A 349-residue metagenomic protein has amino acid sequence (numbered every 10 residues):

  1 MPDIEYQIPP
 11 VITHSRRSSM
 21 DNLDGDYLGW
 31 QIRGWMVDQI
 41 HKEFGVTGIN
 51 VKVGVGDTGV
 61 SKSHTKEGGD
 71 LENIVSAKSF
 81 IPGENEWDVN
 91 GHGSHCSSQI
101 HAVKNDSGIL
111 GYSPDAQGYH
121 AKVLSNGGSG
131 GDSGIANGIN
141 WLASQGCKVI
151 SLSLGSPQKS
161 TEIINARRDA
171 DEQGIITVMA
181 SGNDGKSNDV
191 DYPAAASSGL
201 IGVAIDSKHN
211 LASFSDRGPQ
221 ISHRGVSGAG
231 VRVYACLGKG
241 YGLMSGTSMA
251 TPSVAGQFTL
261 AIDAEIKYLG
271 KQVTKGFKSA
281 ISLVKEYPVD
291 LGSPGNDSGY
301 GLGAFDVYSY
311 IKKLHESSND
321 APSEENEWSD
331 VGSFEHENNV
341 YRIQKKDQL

Functional and structural regions predicted by a protein language model:
M1-V51, T65-K66, N326-Q348: Protease zymogen maturation seam
Q39-S76, E84-D132, A195-S198, K208 (+3 more regions): Subtilisin-like serine protease catalytic core
H41, T47, V103, H120-S198 (+4 more regions): Substrate-binding/access-modulating region of protease and related hydrolase catalytic domains
K52-G56, G111, Q117-K122, K148-S153 (+4 more regions): Structural recognition of the beta-strand scaffold that forms the well-ordered cores of secreted hydrolase catalytic
D57, V190-I266: Extracellular S/T/G-rich loop segment that most often corresponds to the catalytic His/Ser-adjacent loop
V75-E84, A235-G240: Glycine/charged-rich beta-loop-alpha catalytic/anionic-binding loops adjacent to active sites
S97-Q99, Y119, V123-L124, G230-A304 (+1 more regions): Hydrolase catalytic cores
I135, V149-S151, S156, D297-L349: C-terminal domain-closing interface element
